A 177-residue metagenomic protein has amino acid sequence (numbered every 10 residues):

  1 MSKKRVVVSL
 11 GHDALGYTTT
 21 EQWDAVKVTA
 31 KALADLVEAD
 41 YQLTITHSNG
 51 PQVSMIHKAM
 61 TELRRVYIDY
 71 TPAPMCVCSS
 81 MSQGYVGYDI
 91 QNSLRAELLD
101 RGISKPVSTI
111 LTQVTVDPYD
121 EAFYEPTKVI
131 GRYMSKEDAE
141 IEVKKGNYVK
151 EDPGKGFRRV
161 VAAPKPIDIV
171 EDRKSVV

Functional and structural regions predicted by a protein language model:
M1-N49, M55-R65, P74: N-terminal glycine-/serine-/threonine-rich phosphate-binding loop
N49-G50, V114: An acidic- and aromatic-residue-enriched active-site/binding cleft used to recognize and process polar
L63-V177: Ligand-binding beta-strand-loop-alpha-helix segment within the catalytic cores of soluble metabolic enzymes
